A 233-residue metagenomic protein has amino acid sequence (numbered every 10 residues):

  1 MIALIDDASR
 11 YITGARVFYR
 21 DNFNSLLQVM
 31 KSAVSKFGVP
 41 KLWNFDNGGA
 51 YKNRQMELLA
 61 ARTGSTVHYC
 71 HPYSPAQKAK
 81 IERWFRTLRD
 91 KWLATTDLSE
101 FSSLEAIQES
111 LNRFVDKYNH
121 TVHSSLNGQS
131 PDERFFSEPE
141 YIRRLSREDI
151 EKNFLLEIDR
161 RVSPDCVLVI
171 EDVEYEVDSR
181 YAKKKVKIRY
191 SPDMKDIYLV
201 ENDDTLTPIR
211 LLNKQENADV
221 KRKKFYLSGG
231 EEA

Functional and structural regions predicted by a protein language model:
M1-T13, Y19-N24: An active-site-proximal beta-strand-loop segment
I5-D6, P75, V200: Hydrophobic alpha-helical segments, especially N-terminal targeting/anchoring helices
D7, V17-R20, N47-G48, S65 (+1 more regions): An acidic- and aromatic-residue-enriched active-site/binding cleft used to recognize and process polar
R10, M30, W43-D46, A60 (+4 more regions): Mobile genetic element proteins and their domesticated derivatives, centered on retroelements and DNA transposons
A15-V39: Active-site beta-loop-alpha junctions of metal-dependent nucleic acid enzymes, especially the RNase H-like/DDE
K36-Q55, H71: Acidic/histidine-rich, metal-coordinating catalytic segments
E57-E151, P192: Charged alpha-helix within mobile-element recombinases
N119-A233: C-terminal, beta-rich DNA-binding module of retroviral/retroelements integrases
